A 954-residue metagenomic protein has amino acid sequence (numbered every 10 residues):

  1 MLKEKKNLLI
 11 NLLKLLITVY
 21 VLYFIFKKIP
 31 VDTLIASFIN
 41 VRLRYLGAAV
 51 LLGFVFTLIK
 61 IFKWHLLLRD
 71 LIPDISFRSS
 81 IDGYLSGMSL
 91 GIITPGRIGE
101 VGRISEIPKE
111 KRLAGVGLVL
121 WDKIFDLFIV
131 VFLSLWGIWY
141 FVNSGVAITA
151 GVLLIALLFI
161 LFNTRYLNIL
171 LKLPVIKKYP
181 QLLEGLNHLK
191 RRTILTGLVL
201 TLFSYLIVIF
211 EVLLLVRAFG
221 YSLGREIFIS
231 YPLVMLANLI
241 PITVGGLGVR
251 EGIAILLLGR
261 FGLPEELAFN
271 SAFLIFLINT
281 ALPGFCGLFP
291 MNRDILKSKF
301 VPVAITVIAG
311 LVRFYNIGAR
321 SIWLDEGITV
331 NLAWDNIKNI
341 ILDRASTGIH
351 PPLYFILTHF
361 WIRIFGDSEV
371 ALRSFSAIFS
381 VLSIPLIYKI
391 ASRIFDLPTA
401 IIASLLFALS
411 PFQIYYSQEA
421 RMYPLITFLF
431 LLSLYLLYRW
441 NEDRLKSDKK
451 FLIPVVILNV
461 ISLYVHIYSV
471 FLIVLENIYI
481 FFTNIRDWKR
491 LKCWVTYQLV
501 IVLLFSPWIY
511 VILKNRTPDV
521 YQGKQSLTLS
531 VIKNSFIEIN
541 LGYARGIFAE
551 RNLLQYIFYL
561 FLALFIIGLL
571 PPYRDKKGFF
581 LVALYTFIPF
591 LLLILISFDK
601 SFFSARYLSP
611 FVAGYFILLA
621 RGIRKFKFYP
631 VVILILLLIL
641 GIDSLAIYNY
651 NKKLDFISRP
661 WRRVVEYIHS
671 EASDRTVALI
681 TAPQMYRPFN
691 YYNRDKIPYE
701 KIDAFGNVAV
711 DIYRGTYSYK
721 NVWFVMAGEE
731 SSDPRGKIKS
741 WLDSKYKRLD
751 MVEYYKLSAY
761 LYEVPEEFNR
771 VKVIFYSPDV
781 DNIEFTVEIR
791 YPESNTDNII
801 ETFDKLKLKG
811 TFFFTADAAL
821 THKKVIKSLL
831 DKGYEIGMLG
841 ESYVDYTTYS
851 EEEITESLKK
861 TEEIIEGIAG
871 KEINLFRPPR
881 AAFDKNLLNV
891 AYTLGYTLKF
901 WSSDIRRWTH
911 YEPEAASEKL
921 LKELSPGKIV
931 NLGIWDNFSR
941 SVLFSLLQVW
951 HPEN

Functional and structural regions predicted by a protein language model:
M1-Y84, W139-L239, A272, L277-K297: Predominantly cytoplasmic-facing regulatory/coupling regions of multi-pass membrane proteins
L58-F62, I93-I104, L239-A254: Transmembrane helix boundary and interhelical junction motifs in multipass membrane proteins
F77-S79, K111-I124, P264-L274: Membrane-interface alpha-helices at helix entry/exit sites of multi-pass transporters
E106-L113, G252-L267, A333: Interfacial segments of multi-pass membrane proteins
P302, T306-E763: Membrane-proximal helix-loop-helix interfaces that form the catalytic/acceptor-binding platform of multi-pass membrane
P698-N707, A882, L888-E923, E953-N954: His/Asp/Glu-enriched short active-site or ligand-binding loop at hydrolase and phosphoryl-transfer sites
Y746-V780, D804-K807, A818-T821, F938-N954: C-terminal domain-boundary segment and adjacent tail
F768-Y849, E853, S857-G867, E872: Active-site beta->alpha N-cap acidic-glycine motif
